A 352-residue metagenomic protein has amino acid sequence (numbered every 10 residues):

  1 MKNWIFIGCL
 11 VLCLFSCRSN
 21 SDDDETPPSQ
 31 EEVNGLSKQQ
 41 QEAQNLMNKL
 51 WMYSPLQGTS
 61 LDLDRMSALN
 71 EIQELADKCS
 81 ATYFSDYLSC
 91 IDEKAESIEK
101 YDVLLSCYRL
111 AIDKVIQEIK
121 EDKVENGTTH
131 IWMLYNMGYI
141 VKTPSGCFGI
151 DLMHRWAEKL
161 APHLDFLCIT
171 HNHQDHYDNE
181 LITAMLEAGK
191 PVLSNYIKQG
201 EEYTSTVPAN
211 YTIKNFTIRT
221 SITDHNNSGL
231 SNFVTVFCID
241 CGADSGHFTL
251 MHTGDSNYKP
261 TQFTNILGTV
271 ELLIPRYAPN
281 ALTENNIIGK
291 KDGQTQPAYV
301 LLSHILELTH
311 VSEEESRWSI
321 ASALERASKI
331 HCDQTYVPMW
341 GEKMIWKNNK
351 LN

Functional and structural regions predicted by a protein language model:
K2-G8: Sec-dependent signal peptide recognition, specifically the positively charged N-region followed immediately by
C13-S16: C-terminal motif of bacterial Sec signal peptides marking the signal peptidase cleavage site
R18-M133, I140-K159, F166, Y177-I182 (+5 more regions): Metallo-beta-lactamase
E31-Q40, Y203-K214, S231, A243 (+2 more regions): Binuclear metal-ion centers of metallo-dependent hydrolases, dominated by the metallo-beta-lactamase
L110-T128, L193-H247, A327-K329, Y336-K343 (+1 more regions): Metallo-beta-lactamase
H154, D224-T295, W318: Active-site-proximal loop/helix segments of hydrolase catalytic cores
W156-E158, H173-Y177, Q199-G200, N257-T261 (+3 more regions): Active-site environment of divalent metal-dependent phosphoester hydrolases
C168-N172, A188-K198, A298-L306: Short internal beta-strands
